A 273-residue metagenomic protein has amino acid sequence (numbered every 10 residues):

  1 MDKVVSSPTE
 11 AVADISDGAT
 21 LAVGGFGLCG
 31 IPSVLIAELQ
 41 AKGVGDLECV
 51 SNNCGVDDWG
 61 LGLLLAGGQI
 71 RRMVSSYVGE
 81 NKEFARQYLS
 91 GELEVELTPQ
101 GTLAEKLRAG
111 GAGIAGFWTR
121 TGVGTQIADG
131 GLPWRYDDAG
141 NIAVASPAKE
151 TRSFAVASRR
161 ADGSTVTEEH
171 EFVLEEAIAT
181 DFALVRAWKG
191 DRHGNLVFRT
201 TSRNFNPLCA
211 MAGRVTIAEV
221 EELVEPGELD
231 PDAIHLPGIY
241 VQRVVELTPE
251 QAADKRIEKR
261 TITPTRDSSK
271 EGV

Functional and structural regions predicted by a protein language model:
M1-V273: Conserved alpha/beta enzyme-core scaffold
